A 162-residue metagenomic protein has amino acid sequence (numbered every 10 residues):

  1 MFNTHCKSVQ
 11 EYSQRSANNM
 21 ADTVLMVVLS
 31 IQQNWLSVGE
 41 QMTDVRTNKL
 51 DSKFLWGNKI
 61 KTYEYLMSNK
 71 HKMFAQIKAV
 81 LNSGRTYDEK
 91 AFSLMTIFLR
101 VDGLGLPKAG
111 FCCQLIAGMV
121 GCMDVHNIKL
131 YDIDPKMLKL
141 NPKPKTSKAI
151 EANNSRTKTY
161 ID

Functional and structural regions predicted by a protein language model:
F2-E11, R15-A17, N82-T86, F92: Catalytic phosphate/metal-binding cores of nucleic-acid and nucleotide-processing enzymes, i.e., regions that mediate
Q10-V24, S30, D51-K59, T159-D162: Structural motif
S16-M20, S30-N34, G103, M119-C122: Short, contiguous, pocket-lining structural segments that sit at or immediately flank catalytic/ligand-binding sites
D22-M26, K49-L50, L94, A109-C113: Short, flexible active-site loops
D22-N34, Y63-S68, Q114, D162: Short, hydrophobic/amphipathic alpha-helical patches that form generic packing surfaces within helical domains
V28-L29, L140-D162: A basic, often C-terminal nucleic-acid-binding module that engages the phosphate backbone, implemented in DNA
Q33-D102: Alpha-helical ds-nucleic-acid-binding substructure associated with the helix-hairpin-helix region of base-excision DNA
D88-L138: Catalytic DNA-binding helix-loop module of base-excision-repair DNA glycosylases/AP lyases
